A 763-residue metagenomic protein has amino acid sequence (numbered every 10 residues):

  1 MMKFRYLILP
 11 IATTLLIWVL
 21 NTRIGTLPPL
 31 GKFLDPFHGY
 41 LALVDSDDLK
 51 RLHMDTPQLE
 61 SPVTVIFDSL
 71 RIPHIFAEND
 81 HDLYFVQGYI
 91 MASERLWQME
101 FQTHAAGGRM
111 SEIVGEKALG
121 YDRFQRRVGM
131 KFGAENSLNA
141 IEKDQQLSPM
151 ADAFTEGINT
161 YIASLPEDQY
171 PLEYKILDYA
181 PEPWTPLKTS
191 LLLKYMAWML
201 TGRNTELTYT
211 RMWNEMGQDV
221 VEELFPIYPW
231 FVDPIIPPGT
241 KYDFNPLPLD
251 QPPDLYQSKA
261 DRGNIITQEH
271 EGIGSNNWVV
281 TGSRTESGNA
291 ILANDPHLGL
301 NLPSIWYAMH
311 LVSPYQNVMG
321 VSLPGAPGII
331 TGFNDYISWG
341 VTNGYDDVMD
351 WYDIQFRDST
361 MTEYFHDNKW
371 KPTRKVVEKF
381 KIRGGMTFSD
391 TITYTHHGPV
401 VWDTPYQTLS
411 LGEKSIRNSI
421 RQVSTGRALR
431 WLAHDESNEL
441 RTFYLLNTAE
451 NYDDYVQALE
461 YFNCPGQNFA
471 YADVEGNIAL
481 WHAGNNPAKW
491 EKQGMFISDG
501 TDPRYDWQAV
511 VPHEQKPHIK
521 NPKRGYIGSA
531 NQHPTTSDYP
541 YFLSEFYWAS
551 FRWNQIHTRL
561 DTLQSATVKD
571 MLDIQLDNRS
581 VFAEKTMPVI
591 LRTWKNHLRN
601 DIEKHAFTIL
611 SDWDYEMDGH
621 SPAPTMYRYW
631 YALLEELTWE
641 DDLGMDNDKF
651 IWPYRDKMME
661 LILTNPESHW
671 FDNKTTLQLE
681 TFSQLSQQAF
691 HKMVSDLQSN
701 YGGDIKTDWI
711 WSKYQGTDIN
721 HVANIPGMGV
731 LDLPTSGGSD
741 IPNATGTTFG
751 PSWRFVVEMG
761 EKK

Functional and structural regions predicted by a protein language model:
K3-I291, P296, Y315, G320 (+3 more regions): Substrate-recognition/specificity elements adjacent to catalytic centers across diverse enzyme folds
D82-A118, G340-T391, R504-R552, T567: Gly/Pro-rich active-site capping loops and adjacent beta-alpha segments that organize cofactor/substrate pockets
L83-Q87, G133-P149, R430, L440-L446 (+4 more regions): Second-shell loop/turn segments in exported
A106, A134, L147-G157, L302 (+8 more regions): Stable alpha-helical elements in mature extracytoplasmic
H270-G272, L311-P324, G332-I337, V341-Y505: Glycine- and hydrophobic-rich flexible loops that cap the catalytic core of alpha/beta enzyme folds
T425, C464-L563, E616-M617, Y631-T638 (+2 more regions): Hydrophobic alpha-helical segments
F542, F546-R599, E603, Q684-K763: Terminal end segments
Y629-W711: Charged, long alpha-helical assembly modules
